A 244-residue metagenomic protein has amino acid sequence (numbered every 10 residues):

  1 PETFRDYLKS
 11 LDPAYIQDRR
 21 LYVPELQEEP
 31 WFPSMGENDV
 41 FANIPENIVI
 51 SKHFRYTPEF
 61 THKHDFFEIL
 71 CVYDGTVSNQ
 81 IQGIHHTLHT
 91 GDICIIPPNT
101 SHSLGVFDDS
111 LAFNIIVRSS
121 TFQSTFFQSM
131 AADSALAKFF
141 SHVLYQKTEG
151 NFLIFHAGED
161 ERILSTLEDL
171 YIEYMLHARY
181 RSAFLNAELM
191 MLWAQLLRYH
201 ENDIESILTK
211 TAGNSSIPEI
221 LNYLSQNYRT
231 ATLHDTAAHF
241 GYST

Functional and structural regions predicted by a protein language model:
P1-I16, E37-V40, P45-N47, G105-I172: A hydrophobic/aromatic-rich effector-binding and dimerization subdomain of bacterial HTH-type transcriptional regulators
P1-T76: Generic protein-terminus/edge-of-domain signal
N43-A137: N-terminal regulatory/effector-sensing and dimerization cores that precede helix-turn-helix DNA-binding domains
L70, N186-W193: Short, hydrophobic, well-ordered secondary-structure elements
I154-A157, Y174-L185, A194-D235, H239-F240: Short, Lys/Arg-enriched, Trp-marked, Pro/Gly-tolerant hinge/linker segments that flank
